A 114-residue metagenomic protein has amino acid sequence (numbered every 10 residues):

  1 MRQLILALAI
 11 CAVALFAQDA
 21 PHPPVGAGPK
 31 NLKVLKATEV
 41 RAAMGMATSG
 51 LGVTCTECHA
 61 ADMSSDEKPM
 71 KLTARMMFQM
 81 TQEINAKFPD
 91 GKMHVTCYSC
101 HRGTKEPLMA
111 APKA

Functional and structural regions predicted by a protein language model:
R2-T38, G50-T56, D62-L72, M80-E83: Post-cleavage N-terminal segment of exported redox proteins
A27, T104-A114: Primarily the internal scaffold of c-type cytochrome electron-transfer domains, especially repeated/multiheme c-type
L32, M77, C100: Divalent metal-coordination and catalytic microenvironments
E39-L51, A86-K92: Short, flexible, mixed-charge glycine/proline-rich loop motifs that serve as phosphate/nucleic-acid-contacting
G52-D62, H94-T104: The canonical Cys-X-X-Cys-His
K71-R75, V95-Y98: An alpha-helix initiation/capping motif
M80-R102: Short Fe-S-cluster ligation motifs
